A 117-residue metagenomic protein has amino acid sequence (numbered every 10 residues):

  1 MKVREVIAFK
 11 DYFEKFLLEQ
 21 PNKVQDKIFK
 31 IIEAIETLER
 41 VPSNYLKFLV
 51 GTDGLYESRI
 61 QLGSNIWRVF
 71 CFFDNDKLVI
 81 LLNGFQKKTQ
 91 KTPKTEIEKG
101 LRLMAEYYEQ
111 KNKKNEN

Functional and structural regions predicted by a protein language model:
M1-I66, N75-L78, K88-N117: Basic, Lys/Arg-enriched alpha-helical interface segments
L81-L82: Conserved catalytic cores of phosphodiester-cleaving nucleases, focusing on short active-site segments
